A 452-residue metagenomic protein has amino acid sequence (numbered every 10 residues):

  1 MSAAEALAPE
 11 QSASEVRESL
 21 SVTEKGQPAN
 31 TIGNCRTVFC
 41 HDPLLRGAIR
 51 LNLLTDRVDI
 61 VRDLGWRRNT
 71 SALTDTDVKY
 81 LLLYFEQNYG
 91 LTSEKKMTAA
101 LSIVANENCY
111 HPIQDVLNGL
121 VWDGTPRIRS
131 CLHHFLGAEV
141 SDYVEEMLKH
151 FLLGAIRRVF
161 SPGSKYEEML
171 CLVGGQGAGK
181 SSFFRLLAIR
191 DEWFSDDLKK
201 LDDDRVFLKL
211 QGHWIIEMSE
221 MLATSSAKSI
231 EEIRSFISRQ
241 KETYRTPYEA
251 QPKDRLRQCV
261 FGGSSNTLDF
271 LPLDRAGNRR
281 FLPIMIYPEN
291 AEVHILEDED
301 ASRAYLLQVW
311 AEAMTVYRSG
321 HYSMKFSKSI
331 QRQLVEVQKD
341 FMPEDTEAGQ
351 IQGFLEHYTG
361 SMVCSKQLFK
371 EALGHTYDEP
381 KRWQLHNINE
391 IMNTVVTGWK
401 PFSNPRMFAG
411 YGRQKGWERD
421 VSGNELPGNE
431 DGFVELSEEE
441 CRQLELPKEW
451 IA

Functional and structural regions predicted by a protein language model:
M1-R127, D142, E146, D378-E379 (+4 more regions): N-terminal nucleic-acid engagement/recognition segments and initiation subdomains in replication, restriction
T23-E24, K79-L83, N118, H134-A138 (+4 more regions): Generic detector of short, locally flexible boundary/turn motifs and exposed helical patches
L82, R129, S181, S365-K366: Generic structural marker for isolated residues within well-ordered, non-membrane alpha-helices of soluble domains
E86-H111, K165-E168, E192-D196, D202-M218 (+4 more regions): Feature primarily recognizes SF3-like P-loop helicase cores of small DNA viruses
L101-Q211, I215, L373: P-loop NTPase catalytic core of nucleic-acid-dependent motor ATPases
C131, F151-A155, S182-L186, E232 (+4 more regions): Amphipathic alpha-helical segments that form well-ordered structural scaffolds and often line/cohere around active
